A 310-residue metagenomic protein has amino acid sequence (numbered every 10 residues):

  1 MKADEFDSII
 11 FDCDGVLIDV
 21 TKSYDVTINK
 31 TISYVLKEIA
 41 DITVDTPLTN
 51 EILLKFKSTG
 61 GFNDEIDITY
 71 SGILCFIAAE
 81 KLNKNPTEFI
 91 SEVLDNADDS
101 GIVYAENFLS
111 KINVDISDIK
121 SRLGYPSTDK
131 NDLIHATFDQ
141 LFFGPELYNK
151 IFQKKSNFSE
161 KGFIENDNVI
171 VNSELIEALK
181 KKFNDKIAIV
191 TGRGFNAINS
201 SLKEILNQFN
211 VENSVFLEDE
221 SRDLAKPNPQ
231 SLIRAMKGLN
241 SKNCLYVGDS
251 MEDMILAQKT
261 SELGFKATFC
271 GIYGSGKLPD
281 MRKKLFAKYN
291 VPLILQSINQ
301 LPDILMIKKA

Functional and structural regions predicted by a protein language model:
M1-E51, D67-Y70, L74: Active-site neighborhood of HAD-like aspartate-dependent phosphohydrolases
T21, I28, Y125-S127, D139 (+2 more regions): Substrate-recognition element of Asp-dependent hydrolases with the DxDx(T/V) motif
L36-D41, I77-K81, L179-K180, L206-Q208 (+2 more regions): Alpha-helix termini
K57-N168, K181: A metal-dependent, Asp-based hydrolase signature
E160-V169, A188, G192-L245, M251-E262: Substrate-recognition "cap/lid" segment bordering the active-site pocket of phosphatases
F195-N199, K277-K283, D303: Short, charged/polar "capping" segments at the starts of alpha-helices and the immediately preceding loops
K203, Y246-L293: Acidic, Mg2+-coordinating phosphoryl-transfer loop and its flanking beta/alpha structural elements, shared across
P292-L301: Short acidic-hydrophobic, aromatic-tinged amphipathic segments that line or gate anion-handling sites
